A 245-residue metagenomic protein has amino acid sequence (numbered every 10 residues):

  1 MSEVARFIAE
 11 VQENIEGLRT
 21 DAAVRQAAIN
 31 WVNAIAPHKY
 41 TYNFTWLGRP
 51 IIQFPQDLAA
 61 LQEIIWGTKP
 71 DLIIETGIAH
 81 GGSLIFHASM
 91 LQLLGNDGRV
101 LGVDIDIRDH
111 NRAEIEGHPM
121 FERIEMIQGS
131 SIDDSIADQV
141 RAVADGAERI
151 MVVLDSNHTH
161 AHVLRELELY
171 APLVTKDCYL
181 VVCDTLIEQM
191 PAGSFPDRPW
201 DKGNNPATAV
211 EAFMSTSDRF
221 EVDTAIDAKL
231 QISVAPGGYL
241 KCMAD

Functional and structural regions predicted by a protein language model:
M1-R25: N-terminal auxiliary segments of SAM/dcSAM-dependent transferases
E10, N14, L18, W31-I35 (+3 more regions): Residues that form generic nucleotide/phosphate-binding pockets
T20-V32, L180, T185-I187: Short, solvent-exposed beta-strand-terminating loops
R25-Q53: Class I SAM-dependent transferase core
L47-I51, P55-D245: S-adenosylmethionine/decaboxylated-SAM
